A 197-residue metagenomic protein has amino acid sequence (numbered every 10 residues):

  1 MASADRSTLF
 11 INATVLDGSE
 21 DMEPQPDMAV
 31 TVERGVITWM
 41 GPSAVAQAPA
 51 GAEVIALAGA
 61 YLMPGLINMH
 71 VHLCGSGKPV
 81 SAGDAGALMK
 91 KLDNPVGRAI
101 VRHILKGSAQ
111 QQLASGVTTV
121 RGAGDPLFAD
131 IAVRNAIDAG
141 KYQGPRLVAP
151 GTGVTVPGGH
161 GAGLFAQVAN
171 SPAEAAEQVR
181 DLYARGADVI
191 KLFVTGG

Functional and structural regions predicted by a protein language model:
A2-S3, V15, S19-M63: Histidine-rich, glycine-flanked metal-binding segment
S3-D5, V120: Beta-strand-rich domain onsets/edges
D5-I11: Extreme N-terminal starter segment of soluble prokaryotic enzymes
S7, L105-K106, Q110, I131 (+1 more regions): Amphipathic, non-transmembrane alpha-helical secondary structure
F10, E53-I55, V148: Hydrophobic/aromatic beta-strand patches that form the interior of the parallel beta-sheet core in alpha/beta enzyme
A13, V30, G35, G59 (+5 more regions): Divalent metal-coordination and catalytic microenvironments
Y61-A136: Metal-associated gating/positioning segment near the N- to mid-region
D138-G197: Metal-coordinating catalytic core of metallo-dependent amide/deamination hydrolases
